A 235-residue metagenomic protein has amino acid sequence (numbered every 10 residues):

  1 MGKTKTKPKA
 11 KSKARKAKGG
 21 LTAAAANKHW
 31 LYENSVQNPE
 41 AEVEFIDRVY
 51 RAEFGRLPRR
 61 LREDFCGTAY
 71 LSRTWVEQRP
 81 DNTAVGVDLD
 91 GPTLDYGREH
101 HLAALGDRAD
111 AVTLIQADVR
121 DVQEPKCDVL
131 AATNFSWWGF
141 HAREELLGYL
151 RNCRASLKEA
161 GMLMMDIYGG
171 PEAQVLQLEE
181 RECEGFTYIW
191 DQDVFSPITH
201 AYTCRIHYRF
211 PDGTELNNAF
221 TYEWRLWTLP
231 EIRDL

Functional and structural regions predicted by a protein language model:
A26-E40: Class I SAM-dependent methyltransferase Rossmann-like catalytic core, especially the SAM/SAH-binding loop
E40-R59: Conserved alpha-helix/loop element of class I SAM-dependent methyltransferases that forms part of the SAM/SAH-binding
L57-G67: Conserved class I S-adenosyl-L-methionine
Y70-D121: Class I SAM-dependent methyltransferase SAM/SAH-binding core
R120-L130: A short acidic, Gly/Pro-enriched loop at the edge of an enzyme's catalytic core that lines a small-molecule cofactor
D128-E144: A short SAM/SAH-binding and catalytic strip from SAM-dependent methyltransferases
E145-E159: A short glycine-rich, Lys/Arg-flanked "PGG" loop and its adjoining helix->strand segment in the class I
M164-D234: SAM-dependent methyltransferase
